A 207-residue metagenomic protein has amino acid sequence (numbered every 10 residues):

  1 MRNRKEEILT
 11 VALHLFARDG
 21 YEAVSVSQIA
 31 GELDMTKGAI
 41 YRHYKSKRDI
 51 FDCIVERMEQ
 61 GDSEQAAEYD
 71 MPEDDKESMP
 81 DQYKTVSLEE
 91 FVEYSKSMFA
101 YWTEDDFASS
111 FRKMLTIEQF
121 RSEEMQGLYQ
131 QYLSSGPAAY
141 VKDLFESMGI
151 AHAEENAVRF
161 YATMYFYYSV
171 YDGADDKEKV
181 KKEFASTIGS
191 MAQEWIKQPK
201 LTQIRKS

Functional and structural regions predicted by a protein language model:
M1-R4: Short, Lys/Arg-enriched anionic-surface-contact patches
E7, V11, L15-R57: Helix-turn-helix
L9, V55, Q126-S134, A138: Amphipathic, non-transmembrane alpha-helical scaffold segments
C53, A66-D105, E154-F160: Hydrophobic alpha-helical connector segments
D70-P72, Y94, T187-K206: N-terminal hydrophobic signal/anchor transmembrane helix of membrane proteins
R112, G127-Q131, S135, L144-Q193 (+1 more regions): Hydrophobic/aromatic-rich alpha-helical bundle segments in the mid-to-C-terminal region
E118-E123: Short loop-to-helix capping motifs
